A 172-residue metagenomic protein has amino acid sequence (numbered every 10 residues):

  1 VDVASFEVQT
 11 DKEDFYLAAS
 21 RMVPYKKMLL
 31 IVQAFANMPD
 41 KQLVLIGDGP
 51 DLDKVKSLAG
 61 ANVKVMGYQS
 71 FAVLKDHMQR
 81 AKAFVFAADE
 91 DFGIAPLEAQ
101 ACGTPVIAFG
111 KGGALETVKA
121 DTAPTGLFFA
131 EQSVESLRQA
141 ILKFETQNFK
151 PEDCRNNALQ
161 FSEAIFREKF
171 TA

Functional and structural regions predicted by a protein language model:
V1-F6, P50: Short beta-strand->alpha-helix junction loop in the catalytic core of nucleotide-activated group-transfer enzymes
F6-M38, L43-I46: Conserved donor-binding/catalytic core segment of Leloir-type glycosyltransferases
D53, L115-K143: Change "using UDP/GDP/dTDP sugars" to "using nucleotide sugars
D53-D76: Nucleotide-activated donor-binding/catalytic signature segment of Leloir-type glycosyltransferases, i.e., the conserved
D76-A81, F170: Short alpha-helical donor nucleotide-sugar binding micro-motif in glycosyltransferases
Q79-D91, T104: Acidic donor-binding loop of glycosyltransferase active sites
P105-G110, V118: Short hydrophobic beta-strand element within catalytic cores of glycosyltransferases and related nucleotide-activated
Q132, N148-A172: A charged, aromatic-enriched C-terminal amphipathic alpha-helix characteristic of glycosyltransferases across folds
